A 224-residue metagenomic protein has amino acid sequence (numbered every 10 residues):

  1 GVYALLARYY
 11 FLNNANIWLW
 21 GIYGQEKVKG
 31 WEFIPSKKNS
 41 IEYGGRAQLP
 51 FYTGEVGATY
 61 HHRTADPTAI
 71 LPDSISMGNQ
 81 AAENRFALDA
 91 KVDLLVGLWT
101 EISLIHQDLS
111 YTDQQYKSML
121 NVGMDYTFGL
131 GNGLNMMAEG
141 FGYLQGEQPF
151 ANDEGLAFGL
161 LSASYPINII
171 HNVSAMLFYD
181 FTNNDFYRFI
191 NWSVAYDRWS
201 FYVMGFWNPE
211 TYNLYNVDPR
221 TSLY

Functional and structural regions predicted by a protein language model:
G1-I22, L49, E210: Outer membrane beta-barrel
L5-Y9, G45-L49, L88-V92, T100 (+4 more regions): Residues on the lipid-exposed face of transmembrane beta-strands in outer-membrane beta-barrel proteins
N16-L19, G54-A58, L98-T100, L134-A138 (+3 more regions): Transmembrane beta-strands of outer-membrane beta-barrel proteins
G21-K27, F51-T53, Y60-D66, L104-D108 (+5 more regions): Transmembrane beta-strands of outer-membrane beta-barrel pores
V28-K117: Surface-exposed beta-loop-beta
K37-S40, R63-T64, G78-E83, D108-Q115 (+4 more regions): Solvent-exposed loop/turn segments connecting transmembrane beta-strands in outer-membrane beta-barrel proteins
K91-Y179: Detector for outer-membrane/organellar transmembrane beta-barrel domains, recognizing the amphipathic beta-strand
W199-S200, P219-Y224: Outer-membrane beta-barrel "beta-signal"
